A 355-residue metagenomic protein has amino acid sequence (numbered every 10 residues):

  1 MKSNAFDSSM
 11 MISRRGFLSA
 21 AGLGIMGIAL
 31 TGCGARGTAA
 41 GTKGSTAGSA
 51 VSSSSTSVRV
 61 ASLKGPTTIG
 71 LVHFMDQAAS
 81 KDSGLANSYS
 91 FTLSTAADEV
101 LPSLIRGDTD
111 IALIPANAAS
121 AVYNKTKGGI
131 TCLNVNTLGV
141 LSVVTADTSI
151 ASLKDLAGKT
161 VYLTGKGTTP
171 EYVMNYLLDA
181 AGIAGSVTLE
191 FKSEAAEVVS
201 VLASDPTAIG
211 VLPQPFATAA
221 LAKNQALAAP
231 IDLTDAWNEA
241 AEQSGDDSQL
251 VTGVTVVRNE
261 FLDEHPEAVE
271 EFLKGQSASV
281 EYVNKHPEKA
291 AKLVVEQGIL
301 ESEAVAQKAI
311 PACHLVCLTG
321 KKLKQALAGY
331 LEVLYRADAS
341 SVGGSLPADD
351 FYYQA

Functional and structural regions predicted by a protein language model:
M1-I12, G16, A20-T31: N-terminal secretory signal peptides
G34-R36: Bacterial signal peptide processing site
A40-E190, Q214, A228-L233: Short, glycine-/small- and polar/acidic-enriched structural segments that line small-molecule recognition paths
D76, I105-R106, N124, D179-I183 (+5 more regions): Sec-exported extracytoplasmic/periplasmic mature domains
A79-A86, T234-S248, L315-K324: Short, solvent-exposed loop/beta-turn-alpha elements that line the ligand-binding surface or hinge of extracytoplasmic
N117-A118, E197-L293: Pocket-lining segment of extracytoplasmic ligand-binding domains
L262-A337: Secondary-structure end/capping motifs
A328-A355: Conserved C-terminal helix/tail region of periplasmic/extracytoplasmic solute-binding proteins
